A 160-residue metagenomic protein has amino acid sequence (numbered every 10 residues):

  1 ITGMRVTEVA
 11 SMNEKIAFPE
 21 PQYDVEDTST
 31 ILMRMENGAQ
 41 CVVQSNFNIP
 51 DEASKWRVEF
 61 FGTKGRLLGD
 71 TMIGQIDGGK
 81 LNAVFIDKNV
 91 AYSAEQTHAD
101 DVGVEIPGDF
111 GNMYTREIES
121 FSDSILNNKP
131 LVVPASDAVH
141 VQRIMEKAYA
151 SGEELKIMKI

Functional and structural regions predicted by a protein language model:
I1-Q40, Q44-K55, S136-V139: Rossmann-like dinucleotide-binding domain that binds NAD(P)(H)
G3, D123-N127, E153: Residues at helix-coil transition
R5, N37-A39, N48, T63-R66 (+2 more regions): Short acidic/polar mixed-charge low-complexity motifs
M35, V58-S136, I160: C-terminal glycine/acidic-rich active-site capping loop/insertion
A138-G152: C-terminal hydrophobic helical "lid"/dimerization subdomain of Rossmann-like NAD(P)H-dependent oxidoreductases
A150-I160: C-terminal capping/lid region of NAD(P)-dependent oxidoreductase domains
